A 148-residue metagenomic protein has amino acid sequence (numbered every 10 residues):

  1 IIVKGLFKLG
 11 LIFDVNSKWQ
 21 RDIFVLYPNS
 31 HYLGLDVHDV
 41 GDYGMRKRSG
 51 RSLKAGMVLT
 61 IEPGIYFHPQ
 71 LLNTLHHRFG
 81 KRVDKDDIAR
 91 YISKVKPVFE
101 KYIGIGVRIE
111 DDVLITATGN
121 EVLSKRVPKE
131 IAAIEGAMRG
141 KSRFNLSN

Functional and structural regions predicted by a protein language model:
I1-N148: Active-site neighborhoods and metal-handling regions in enzymes and metal-associated proteins
